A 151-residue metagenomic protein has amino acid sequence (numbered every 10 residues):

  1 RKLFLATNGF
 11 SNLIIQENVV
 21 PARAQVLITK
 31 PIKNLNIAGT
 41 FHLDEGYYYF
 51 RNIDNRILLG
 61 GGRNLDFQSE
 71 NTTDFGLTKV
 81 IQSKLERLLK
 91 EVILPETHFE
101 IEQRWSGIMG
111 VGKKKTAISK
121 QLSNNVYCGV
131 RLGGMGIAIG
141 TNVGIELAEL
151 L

Functional and structural regions predicted by a protein language model:
R1-G60: Flavin-dependent oxidoreductases
T7-N8, P31, G61, Q103-W105 (+1 more regions): Active-site proximal loops enriched in glycine and acidic residues that flank catalytic Cys/His/Asp and coordinate
N12-L13, Y49, D66-Q68, V111: Flexible loop/turn segments at secondary-structure boundaries
I14-Q16, S69-E70, I139: Short glycine-/acidic-enriched loop or helix-start segments at secondary-structure transitions that form or flank
E17-V20, T73-D74, A117, V143: Short, glycine/charged-enriched secondary-structure capping and boundary segments
K33-N34, N71-S106: Flavin-binding catalytic cores
G62-T72: Amphipathic alpha-helix from the class-I
E91-L151: C-terminal catalytic lobe of FAD-dependent flavoproteins
